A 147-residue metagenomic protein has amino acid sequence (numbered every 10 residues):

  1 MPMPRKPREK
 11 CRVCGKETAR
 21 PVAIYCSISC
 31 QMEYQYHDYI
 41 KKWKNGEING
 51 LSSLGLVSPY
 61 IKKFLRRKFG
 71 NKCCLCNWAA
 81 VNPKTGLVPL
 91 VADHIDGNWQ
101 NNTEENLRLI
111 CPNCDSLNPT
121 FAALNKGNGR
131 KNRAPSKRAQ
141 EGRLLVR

Functional and structural regions predicted by a protein language model:
M1-R67, N118-R147: Secondary-structure boundary/linker elements at domain or insertion junctions
P7, F69, T103-E105: Residue-level preference for short coil/turn positions at secondary-structure junctions
K10, Y25, S29, K72 (+2 more regions): The −1 position to Zn-ligating cysteines in a subset of zinc-ribbon hairpins
E33, K72, W99-N102: A broad, structure-centric signal for solvent-exposed, well-ordered loop/edge residues that line or flank functional
S58-L90, C111-N113: Short cysteine-rich loop/turn motifs with clustered Cys
W78-L109, A122-R130: Histidine-centered nuclease catalytic patch
G97, C114-S116: Generic "edge-of-domain/loop-turn" microfeature
